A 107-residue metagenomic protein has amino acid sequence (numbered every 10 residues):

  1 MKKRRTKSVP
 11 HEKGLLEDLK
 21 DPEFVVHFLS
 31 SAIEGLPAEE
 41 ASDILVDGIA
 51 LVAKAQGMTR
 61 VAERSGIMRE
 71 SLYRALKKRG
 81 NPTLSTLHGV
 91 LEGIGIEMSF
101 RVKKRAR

Functional and structural regions predicted by a protein language model:
M1-D47: N-terminal flexible/basic segments that precede or flank functional cores
V9, S99-R107: Short, charged recognition helix plus adjacent turn of helix-turn-helix-like nucleic-acid-binding domains
V25, A41, L45, I49 (+3 more regions): Amphipathic alpha-helical interface surfaces
E34, K54, K77-G80: Alpha-solenoid HEAT/Armadillo repeat architecture
K54-R74: Short alpha-helical DNA-recognition segment
T83-R101: DNA major-groove recognition helix of helix-turn-helix/homeodomain DNA-binding modules
